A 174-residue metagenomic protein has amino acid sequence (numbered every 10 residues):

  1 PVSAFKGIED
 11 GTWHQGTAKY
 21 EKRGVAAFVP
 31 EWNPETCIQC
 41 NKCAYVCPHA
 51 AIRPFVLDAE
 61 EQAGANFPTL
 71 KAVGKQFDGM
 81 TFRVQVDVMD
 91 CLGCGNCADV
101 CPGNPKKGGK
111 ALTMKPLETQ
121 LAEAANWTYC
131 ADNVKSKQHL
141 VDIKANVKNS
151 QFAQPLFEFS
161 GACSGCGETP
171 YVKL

Functional and structural regions predicted by a protein language model:
P1-C91, A98-L174: Ferredoxin-type iron-sulfur electron-transfer modules and their immediate structural context
